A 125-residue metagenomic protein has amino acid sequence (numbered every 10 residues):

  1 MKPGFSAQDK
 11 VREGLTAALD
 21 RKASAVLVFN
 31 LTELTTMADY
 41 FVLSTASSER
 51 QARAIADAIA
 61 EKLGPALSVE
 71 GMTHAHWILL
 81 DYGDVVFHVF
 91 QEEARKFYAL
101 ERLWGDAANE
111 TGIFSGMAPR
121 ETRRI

Functional and structural regions predicted by a protein language model:
M1-E33, S47-R50, A54, G71-W77 (+2 more regions): Long, contiguous binding/interaction regions
T36: P-loop NTPase catalytic core of nucleic-acid-dependent motor ATPases
I55-E61: Short amphipathic alpha-helices in soluble, non-transmembrane regions that often serve as interface/regulatory elements
G64-G71: Active-site phosphate-binding and catalytic loops of NTP-dependent enzymes
